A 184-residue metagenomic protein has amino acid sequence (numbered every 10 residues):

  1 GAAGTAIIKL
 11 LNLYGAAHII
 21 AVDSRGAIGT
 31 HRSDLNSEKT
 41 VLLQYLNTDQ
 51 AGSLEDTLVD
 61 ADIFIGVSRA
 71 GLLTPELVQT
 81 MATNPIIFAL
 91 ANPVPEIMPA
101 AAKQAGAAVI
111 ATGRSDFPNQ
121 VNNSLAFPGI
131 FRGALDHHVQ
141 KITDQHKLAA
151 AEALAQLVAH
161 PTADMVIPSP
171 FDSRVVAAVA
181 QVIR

Functional and structural regions predicted by a protein language model:
G1, L10, Q44-L54, I63 (+5 more regions): Hydrophobic alpha-helical scaffolding
G1-G66: Glycine-rich phosphate/diphosphate-binding loop of Rossmann-like nucleotide-binding domains
G1-K9, G29-T30, G71-E76, P95-I97 (+1 more regions): Short glycine/serine/threonine-rich phosphate/pyrophosphate-binding segments that cradle anionic phosphate groups
A6-L10, D56, D60-I63, E76 (+5 more regions): Alpha-helical scaffold segments in soluble metabolic enzymes
V22, E38, E76-L77, T83 (+4 more regions): A sequence-level detector of short, solvent-exposed, charge-rich linear segments
T40-A108, S115-D116: Rossmann-like adenosine-cofactor binding region
A89-R184: Adenosine-phosphate binding glycine-rich loop
